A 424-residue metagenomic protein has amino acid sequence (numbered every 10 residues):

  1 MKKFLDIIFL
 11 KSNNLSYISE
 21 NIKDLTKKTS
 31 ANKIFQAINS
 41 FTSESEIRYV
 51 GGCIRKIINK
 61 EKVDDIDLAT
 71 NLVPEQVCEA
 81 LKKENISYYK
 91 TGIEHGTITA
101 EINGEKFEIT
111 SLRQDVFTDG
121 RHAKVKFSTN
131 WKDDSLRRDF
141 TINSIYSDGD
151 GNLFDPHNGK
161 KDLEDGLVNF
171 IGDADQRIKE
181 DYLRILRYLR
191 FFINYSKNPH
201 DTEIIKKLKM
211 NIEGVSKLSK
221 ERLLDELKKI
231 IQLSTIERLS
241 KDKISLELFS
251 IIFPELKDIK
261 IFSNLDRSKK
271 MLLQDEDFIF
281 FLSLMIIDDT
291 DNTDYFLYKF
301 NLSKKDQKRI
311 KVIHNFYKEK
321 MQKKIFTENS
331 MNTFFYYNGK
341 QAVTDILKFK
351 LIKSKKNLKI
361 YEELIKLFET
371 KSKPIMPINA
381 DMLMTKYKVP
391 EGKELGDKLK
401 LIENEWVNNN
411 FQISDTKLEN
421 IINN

Functional and structural regions predicted by a protein language model:
M1-N424: Catalytic cores of the polymerase beta-like nucleotidyltransferase superfamily and closely associated nucleotide
